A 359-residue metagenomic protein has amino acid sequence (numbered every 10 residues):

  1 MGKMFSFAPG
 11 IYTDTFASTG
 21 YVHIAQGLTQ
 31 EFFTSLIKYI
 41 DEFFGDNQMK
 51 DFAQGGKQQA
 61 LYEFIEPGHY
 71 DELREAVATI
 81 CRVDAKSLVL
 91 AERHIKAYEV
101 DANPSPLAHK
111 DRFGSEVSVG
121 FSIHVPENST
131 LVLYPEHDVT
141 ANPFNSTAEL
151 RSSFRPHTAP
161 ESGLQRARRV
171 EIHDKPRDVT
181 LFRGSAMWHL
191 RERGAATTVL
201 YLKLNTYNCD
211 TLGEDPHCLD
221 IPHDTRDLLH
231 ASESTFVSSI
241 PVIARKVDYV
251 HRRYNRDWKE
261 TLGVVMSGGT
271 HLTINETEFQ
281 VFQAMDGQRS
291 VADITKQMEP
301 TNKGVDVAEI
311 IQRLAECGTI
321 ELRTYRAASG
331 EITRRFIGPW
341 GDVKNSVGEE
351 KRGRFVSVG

Functional and structural regions predicted by a protein language model:
M1-V83: Non-heme Fe(II)/2-oxoglutarate
E99-V179: Catalytic core of non-heme Fe(II) oxygenases with the double-stranded beta-helix
P156-T235: Catalytic core of Fe(II)/2-oxoglutarate
G213, L219-A284, A308, R323-G359: Acidic, low-complexity/disordered tracts enriched in E/D and polar residues
Q283-D293: Short capping segments at the starts of secondary-structure elements
A292-G304: Short helix-coil junctions and helix-kink-helix linkers
T301-E316: Short amphipathic alpha-helical interaction segments
